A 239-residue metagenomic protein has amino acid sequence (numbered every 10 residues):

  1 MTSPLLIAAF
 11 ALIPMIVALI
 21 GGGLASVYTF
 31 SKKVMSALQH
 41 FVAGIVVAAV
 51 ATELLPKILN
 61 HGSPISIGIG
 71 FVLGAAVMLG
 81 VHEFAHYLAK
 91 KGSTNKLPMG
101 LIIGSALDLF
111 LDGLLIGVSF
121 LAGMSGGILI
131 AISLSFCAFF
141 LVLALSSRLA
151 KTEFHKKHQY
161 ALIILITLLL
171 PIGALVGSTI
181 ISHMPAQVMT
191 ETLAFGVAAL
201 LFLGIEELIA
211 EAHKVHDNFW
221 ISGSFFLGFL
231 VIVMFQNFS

Functional and structural regions predicted by a protein language model:
M1-S239: Intrinsically disordered, metal-sensing/regulatory segments
